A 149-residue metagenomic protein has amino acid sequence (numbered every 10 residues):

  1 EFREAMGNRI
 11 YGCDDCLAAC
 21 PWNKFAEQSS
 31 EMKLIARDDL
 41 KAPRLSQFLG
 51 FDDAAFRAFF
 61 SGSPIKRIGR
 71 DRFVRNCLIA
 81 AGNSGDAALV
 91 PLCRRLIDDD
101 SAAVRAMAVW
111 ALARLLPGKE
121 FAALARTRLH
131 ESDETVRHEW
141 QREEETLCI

Functional and structural regions predicted by a protein language model:
E1-G12, I65-I68, D98: Ferredoxin-like iron-sulfur electron-transfer modules
N8, R75-I79, R94, W110 (+1 more regions): Amphipathic alpha-helical repeat scaffolds
R9-Y11, D15-K33, L92: Iron-sulfur cluster-binding cysteine motifs and their immediate structural context in ferredoxin-like electron-transfer
K24, Q28, S132-D133, R137-E139 (+1 more regions): Alpha-helical scaffold segments
D38-D71, R75-L89, C93: Alpha-helical adaptor scaffolds
A55-F59, G85-D98, L116-L129, I149: Amphipathic alpha-helical scaffolding segments comprising HEAT/armadillo-like alpha-solenoid repeats
R70, D100-A102, S132-V136: Short inter-helical turns and helix N-cap capping residues of alpha-solenoid HEAT/ARM repeat scaffolds
V74-S84, R105-P117, H138-I149: Structural detector for internal amphipathic alpha-helices that build alpha-solenoid repeat scaffolds
